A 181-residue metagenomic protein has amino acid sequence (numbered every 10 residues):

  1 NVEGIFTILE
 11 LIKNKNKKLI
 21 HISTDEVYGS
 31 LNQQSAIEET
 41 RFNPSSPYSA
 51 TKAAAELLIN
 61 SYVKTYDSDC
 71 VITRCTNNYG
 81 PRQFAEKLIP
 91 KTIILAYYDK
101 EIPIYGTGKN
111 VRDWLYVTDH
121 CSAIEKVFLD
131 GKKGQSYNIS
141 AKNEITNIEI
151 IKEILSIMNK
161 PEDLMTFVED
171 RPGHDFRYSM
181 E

Functional and structural regions predicted by a protein language model:
V2-E10, N14, K18, E26-I72 (+2 more regions): Catalytic helix-loop patch of NAD(P)-dependent Rossmann-fold dehydrogenases
I20-I22, T73, T92: Hydrophobic structural elements of the Rossmann-like NAD(P)H-binding subdomain that define the short-chain
T24, C75, T107: Active-site loop/turn elements of alpha/beta-hydrolase fold enzymes, especially the short glycine-/histidine-rich
T24-V27, N32, L88, T92 (+1 more regions): Activation loop
A54, L58, Y62, T92 (+2 more regions): Hydrophobic alpha-helix immediately C-terminal to the catalytic Tyr-X-X-X-Lys motif of short-chain
P90, A96-E181: C-terminal substrate-binding subdomain of Rossmann-fold SDR/epimerase-dehydratase oxidoreductases
